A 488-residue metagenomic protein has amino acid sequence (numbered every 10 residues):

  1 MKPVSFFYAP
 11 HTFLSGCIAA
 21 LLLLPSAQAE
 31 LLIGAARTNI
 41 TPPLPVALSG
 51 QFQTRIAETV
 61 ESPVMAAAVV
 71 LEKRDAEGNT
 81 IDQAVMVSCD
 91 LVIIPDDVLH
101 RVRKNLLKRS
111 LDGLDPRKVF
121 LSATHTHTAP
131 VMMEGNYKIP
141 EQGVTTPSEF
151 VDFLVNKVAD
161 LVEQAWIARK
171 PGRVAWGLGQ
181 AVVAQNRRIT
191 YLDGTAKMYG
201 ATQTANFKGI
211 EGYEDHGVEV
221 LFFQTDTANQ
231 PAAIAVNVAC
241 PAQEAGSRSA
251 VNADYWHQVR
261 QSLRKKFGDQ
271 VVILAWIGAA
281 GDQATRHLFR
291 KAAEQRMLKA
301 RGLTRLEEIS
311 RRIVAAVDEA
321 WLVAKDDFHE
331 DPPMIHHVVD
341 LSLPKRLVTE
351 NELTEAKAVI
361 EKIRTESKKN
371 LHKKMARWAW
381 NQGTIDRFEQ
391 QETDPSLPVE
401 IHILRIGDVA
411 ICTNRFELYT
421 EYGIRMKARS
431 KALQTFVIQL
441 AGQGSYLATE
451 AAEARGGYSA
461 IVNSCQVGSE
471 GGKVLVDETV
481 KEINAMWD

Functional and structural regions predicted by a protein language model:
M1-P10: N-terminal secretory signal peptides that target proteins for export/translocation
P10-P25: Bacterial N-terminal signal peptides
A29-S122, T126-V272, W276-E308, V314 (+2 more regions): Conserved beta-alpha junction segments in alpha/beta enzyme cores
